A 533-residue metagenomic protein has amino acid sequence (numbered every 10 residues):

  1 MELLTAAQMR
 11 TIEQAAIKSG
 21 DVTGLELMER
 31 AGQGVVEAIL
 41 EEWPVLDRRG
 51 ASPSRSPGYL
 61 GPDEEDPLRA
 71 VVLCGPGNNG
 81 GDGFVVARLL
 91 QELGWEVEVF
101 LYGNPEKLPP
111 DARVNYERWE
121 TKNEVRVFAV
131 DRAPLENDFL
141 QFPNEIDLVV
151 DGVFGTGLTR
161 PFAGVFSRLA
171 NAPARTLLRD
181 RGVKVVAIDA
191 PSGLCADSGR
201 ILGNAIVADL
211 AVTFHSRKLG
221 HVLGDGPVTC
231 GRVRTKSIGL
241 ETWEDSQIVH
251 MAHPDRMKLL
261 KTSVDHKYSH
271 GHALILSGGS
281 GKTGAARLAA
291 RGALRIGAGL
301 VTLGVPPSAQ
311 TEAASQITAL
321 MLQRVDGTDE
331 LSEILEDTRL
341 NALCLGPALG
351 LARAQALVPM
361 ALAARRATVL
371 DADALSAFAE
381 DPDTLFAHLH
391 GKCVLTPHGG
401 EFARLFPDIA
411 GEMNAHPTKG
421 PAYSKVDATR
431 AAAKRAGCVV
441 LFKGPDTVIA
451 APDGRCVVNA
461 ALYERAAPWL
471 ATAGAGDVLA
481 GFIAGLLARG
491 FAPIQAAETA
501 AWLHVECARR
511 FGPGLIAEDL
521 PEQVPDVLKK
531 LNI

Functional and structural regions predicted by a protein language model:
M1-R49, P53-Y102, P109, A208-L210 (+3 more regions): Small-residue (G/A/S/T)-rich helix-start motifs and N-terminal tracts that mark the onset
A87-D180, T311-R324, S332-D337: N-terminal small/polar loop signature for handling phosphorylated ligands or for N-terminal nucleophile
F142, D147-L148, V153-Q247: Internal gly/pro-rich beta-alpha loop/helix module that stabilizes soluble enzyme cofactors or their anionic handles
A187, L370-A372: Short beta-strand elements of ligand-binding domains
